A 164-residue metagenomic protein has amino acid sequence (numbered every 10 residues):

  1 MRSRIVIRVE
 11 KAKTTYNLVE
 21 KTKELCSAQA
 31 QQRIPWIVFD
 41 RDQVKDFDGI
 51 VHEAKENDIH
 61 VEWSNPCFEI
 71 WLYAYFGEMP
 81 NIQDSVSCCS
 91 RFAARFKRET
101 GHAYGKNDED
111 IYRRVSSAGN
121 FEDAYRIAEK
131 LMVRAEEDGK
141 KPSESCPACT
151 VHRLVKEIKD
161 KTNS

Functional and structural regions predicted by a protein language model:
M1-V9, K23-I34, R41-S164: C-terminal accessory helical subdomains adjacent to catalytic cores in phosphodiester- and nucleotide-handling enzymes
T14-T22: Structural motif
